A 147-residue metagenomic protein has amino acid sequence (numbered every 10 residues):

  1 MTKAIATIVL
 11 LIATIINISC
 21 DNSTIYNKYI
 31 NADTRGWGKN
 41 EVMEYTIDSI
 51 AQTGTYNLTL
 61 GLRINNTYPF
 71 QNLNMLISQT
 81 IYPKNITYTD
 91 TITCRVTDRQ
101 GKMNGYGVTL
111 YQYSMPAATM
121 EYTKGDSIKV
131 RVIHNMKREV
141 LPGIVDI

Functional and structural regions predicted by a protein language model:
I16-S19: C-terminal motif of bacterial Sec signal peptides marking the signal peptidase cleavage site
D21-T24: Bacterial signal peptide processing site
K28-D48: Post-signal peptide N-terminal segment of mature Sec-exported envelope proteins
E41-F70: Post-signal-peptide N-terminal segment of Sec-exported extracytoplasmic proteins
Q52-L60, M120-K137: Noncatalytic modules at the cell exterior or secretory-pathway interfaces, chiefly beta-strand-rich lectin/adhesion
I64-T67, Q112-M115, H134-G143: Short acidic/polar inter-strand loop motif in beta-rich domains
P69-L76, G143-D146: Short coil-to-beta strand junction motifs in C2/discoidin
T91-E121: An anionic, turn-rich surface loop/hairpin at beta-sheet edges that serves as a generic interaction/coordination patch
